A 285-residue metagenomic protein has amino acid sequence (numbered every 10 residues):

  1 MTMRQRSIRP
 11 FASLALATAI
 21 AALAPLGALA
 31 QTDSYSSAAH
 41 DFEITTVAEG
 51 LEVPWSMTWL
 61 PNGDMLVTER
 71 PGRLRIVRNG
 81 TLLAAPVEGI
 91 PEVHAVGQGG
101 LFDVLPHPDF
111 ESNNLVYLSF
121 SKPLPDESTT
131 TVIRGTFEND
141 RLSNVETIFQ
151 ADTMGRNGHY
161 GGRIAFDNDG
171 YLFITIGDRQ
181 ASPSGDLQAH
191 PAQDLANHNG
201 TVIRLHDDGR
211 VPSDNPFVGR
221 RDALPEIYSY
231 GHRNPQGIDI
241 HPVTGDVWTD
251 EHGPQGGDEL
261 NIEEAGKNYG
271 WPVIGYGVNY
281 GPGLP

Functional and structural regions predicted by a protein language model:
T2, G27-A30: N-terminal export/targeting leaders of redox proteins
T2-A15: Bacterial N-terminal signal peptides that target proteins for export
S13-P25: Bacterial N-terminal signal peptides
L29-P183, G237-I240, G245-G253: Acidic, Gly/Ser/Thr-rich repeat motifs that build Ca2+-stabilized beta-propeller blades
D33-S37, P71, I76, G99-L101 (+3 more regions): Beta-propeller domain segments
